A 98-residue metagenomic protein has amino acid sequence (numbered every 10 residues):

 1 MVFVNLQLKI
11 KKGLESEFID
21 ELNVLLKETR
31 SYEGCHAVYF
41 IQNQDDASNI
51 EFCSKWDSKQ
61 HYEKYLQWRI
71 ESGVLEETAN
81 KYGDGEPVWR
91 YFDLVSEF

Functional and structural regions predicted by a protein language model:
M1-V2, E17, E33-C35: Short, flexible segments with low predicted structural confidence
V2-L8, Y39-L66: Short, well-ordered beta-strand segments in beta-rich or mixed alpha/beta enzyme and ligand-binding folds
K9-E17: Short, surface-exposed ligand-recognition loops at beta-strand->loop->(often short) alpha-helix junctions that present
S16-I19, E63: Generic structural signal for individual residues within well-ordered alpha-helical segments across diverse proteins
L22, L26: Short amphipathic alpha-helical/adjacent loop interface patches that line ligand and macromolecule-binding sites
S31-H36, K55-W89: An amphipathic, aromatic/His-enriched active-site/gating alpha helix that lines ligand/cofactor pockets
I41, R90-F92: Solvent-exposed beta-strand sheet faces enriched in polar/charged residues
V95-F98: A short acidic, often aromatic-flanked loop/helix-cap motif at beta-alpha or helix-coil junctions that lines enzyme
